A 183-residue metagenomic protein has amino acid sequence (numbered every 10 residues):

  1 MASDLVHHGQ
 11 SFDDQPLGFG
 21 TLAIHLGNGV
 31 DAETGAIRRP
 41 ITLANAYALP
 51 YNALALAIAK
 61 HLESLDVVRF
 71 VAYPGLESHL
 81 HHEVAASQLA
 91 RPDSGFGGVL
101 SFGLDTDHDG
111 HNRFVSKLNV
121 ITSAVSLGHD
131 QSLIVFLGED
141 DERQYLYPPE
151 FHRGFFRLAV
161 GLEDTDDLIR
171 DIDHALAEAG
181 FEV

Functional and structural regions predicted by a protein language model:
M1-N52: N-terminal glycine-rich, Lys/His-bearing helix-loop that initiates the first secondary-structure elements of many
A2-L5, G20, S116-K117, S132-V183: PLP-dependent enzyme catalytic core of the Aspartate aminotransferase-like
G18-G20, I37-R39, F96-G98, G128-D130 (+1 more regions): A generic structural signal for well-ordered coil/turn residues at beta-strand boundaries that shape enzyme active-site
A23, P40-T42, F70, V99-S101 (+2 more regions): Generic structural signal for residues positioned in beta-strands
N28-V30, N45-Y51, G75-L80, L104-H108 (+4 more regions): Glycine-rich beta-alpha junction loops
I37, L56, S94, H108 (+2 more regions): Electropositive phosphate-/nucleotide-binding environments in soluble metabolic enzymes
Y51-N119, V125-H129, E142-Y147: Conserved small-domain helix->loop->beta segment predominantly found in fold-type I
